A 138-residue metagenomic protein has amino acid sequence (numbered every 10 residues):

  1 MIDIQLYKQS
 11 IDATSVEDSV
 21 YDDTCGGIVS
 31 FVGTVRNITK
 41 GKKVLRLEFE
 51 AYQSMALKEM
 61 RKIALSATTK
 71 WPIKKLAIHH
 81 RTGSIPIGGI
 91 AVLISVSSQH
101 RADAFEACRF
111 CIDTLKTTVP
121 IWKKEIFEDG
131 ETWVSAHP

Functional and structural regions predicted by a protein language model:
M1-I90, Q99-R109, D113-P138: N-terminal, polar/charged subdomain of small-to-medium soluble alpha/beta proteins
S95-S97: Short hydrophobic/aromatic beta-strand micro-patches that form the beta-sheet surface supporting nucleotide- or nucleic
